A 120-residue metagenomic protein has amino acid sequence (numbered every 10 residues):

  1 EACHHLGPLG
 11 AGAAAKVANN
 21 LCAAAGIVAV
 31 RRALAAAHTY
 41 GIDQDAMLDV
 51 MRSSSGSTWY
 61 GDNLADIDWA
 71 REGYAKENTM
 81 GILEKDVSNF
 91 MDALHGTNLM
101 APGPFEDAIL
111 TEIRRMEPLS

Functional and structural regions predicted by a protein language model:
E1-G12: Ligand/cofactor pocket segment of small-molecule handling proteins
A11-S120: Helical "substrate-binding/catalytic lid" subdomain of Rossmann-like NAD(P)-dependent dehydrogenases/reductases
